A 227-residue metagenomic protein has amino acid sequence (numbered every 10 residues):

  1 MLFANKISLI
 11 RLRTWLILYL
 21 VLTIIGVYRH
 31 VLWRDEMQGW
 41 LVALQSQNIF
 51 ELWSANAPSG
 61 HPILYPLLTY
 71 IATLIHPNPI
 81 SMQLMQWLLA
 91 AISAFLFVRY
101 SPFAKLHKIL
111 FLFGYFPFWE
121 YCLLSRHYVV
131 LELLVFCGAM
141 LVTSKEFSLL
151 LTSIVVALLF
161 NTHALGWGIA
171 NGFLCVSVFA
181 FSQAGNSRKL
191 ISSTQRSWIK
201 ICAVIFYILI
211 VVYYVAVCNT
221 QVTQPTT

Functional and structural regions predicted by a protein language model:
L2-A4, L141, I169-Y207: Perimembrane helix-loop-helix junctions
S8-E36, A203-V222: Transmembrane signal-anchor helices characteristic of membrane glycosylation enzymes that use polyprenol
V21-T23, P117-Y121, F136-C137, L149-C175: Membrane-interface alpha helices of multi-pass inner-membrane proteins
W40-L88: Short hydrophobic/aromatic helix or loop-helix immediately within or flanking a transmembrane segment in polytopic
L84-I109: Transmembrane-helix motifs of polytopic, lipid-linked glycan transferases
L106-F118, E132, F136: Transmembrane and membrane-interface helices of multi-pass, inner-membrane envelope-modifying transferases
L123-V130: Short acidic/glycine- and proline-prone juxtamembrane loop motifs at membrane-interface regions of multi-pass membrane
F136-T152, F181-G185: Membrane-interface transmembrane helices that cradle and orient dolichyl/undecaprenyl
